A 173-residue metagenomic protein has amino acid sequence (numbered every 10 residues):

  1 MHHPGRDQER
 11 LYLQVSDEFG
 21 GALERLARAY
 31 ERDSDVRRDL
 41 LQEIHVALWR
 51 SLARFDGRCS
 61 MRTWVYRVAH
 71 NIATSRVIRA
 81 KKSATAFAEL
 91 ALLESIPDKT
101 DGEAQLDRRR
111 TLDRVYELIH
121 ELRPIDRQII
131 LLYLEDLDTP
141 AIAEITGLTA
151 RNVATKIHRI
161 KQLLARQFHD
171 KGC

Functional and structural regions predicted by a protein language model:
H2-R25, D35-R38: A short, charge-rich alpha-helical start-of-domain segment used by transcription regulators
H2-R6, R10-Y12, T85-F87, A91-E94 (+2 more regions): C-terminal edge and immediately downstream basic/flexible tail or linker adjoining helix-turn-helix-like DNA-binding
G20, E24, H45, R123 (+2 more regions): C-terminal flanking helix
D39-V46, R50, C59-N71: Structural recognition of an alpha-helix C-terminal capping motif at a helix-to-coil junction
D56, R67-A88, A104-R108: Arg/Lys-rich amphipathic alpha helix in sigma70-family domain 2
H70, P140-D170: DNA-recognition helix of helix-turn-helix
D98-I130, E135-P140, E144: Amphipathic alpha-helical segment used for protein-protein interaction
